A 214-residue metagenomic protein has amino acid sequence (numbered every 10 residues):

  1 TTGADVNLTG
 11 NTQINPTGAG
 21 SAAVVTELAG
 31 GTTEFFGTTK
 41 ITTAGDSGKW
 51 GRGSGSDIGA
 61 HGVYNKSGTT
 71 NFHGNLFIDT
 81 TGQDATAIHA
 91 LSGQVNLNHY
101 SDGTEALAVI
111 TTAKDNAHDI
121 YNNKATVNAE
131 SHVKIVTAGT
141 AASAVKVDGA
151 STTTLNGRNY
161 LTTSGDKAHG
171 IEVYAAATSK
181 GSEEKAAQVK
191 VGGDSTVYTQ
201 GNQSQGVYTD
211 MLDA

Functional and structural regions predicted by a protein language model:
T1-A214: Surface-exposed loop/turn motifs in large extracellular/passenger domains
